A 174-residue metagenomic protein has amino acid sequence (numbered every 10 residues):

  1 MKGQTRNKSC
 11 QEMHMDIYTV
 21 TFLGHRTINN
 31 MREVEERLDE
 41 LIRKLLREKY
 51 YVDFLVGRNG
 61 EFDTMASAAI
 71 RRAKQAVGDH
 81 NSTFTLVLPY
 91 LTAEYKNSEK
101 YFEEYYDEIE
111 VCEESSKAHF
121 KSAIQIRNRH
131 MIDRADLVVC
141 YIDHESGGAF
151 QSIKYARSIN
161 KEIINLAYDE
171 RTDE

Functional and structural regions predicted by a protein language model:
S9-E174: Acidic/glycine-enriched connector segments
